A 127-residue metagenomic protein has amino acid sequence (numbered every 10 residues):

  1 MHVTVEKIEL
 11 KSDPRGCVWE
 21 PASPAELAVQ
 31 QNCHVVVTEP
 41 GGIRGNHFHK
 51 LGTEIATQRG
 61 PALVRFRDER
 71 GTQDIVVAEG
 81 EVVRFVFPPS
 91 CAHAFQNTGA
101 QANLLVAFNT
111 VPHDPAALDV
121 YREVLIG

Functional and structural regions predicted by a protein language model:
M1-R84, A100-G127: Non-catalytic, conserved peripheral segments adjacent to functional cores
V82-A92: Conserved SET/PR-domain catalytic core that frames the SAM/AdoMet-binding pocket
F95-T98: Asparagine-centered strand-capping/turn motif at beta-strand->loop junctions
